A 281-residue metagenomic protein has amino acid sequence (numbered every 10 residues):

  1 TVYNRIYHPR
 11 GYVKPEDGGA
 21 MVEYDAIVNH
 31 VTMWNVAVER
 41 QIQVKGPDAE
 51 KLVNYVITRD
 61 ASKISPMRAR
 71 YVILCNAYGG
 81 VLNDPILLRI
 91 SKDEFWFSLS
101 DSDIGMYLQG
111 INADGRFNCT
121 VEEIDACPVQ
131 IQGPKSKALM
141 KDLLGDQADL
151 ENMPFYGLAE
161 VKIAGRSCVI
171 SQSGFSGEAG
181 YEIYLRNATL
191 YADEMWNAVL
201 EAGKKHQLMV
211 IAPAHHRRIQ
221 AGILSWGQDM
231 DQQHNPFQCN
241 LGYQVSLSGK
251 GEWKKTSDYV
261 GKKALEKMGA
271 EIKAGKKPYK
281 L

Functional and structural regions predicted by a protein language model:
T1-G18, R89-L281: Conserved, structured C-terminal
T1-L74, G80: Acidic, proline/glycine-enriched N-terminal capping motif
A20-N29, L74-D84, A113-R116, K162-I170: Short amphipathic beta-strand starts and helix->beta connectors
V28, A37-V38, L82, I90-D93 (+1 more regions): Short, well-ordered loop/turn elements at secondary-structure boundaries
N35, D84, E182: Acidic active-site catalytic centers that drive phospho-/nucleotidyl reactions and related ester hydrolyses
Y55-G110: Well-ordered mid-protein domain cores that form the structural environment of catalytic cofactors
